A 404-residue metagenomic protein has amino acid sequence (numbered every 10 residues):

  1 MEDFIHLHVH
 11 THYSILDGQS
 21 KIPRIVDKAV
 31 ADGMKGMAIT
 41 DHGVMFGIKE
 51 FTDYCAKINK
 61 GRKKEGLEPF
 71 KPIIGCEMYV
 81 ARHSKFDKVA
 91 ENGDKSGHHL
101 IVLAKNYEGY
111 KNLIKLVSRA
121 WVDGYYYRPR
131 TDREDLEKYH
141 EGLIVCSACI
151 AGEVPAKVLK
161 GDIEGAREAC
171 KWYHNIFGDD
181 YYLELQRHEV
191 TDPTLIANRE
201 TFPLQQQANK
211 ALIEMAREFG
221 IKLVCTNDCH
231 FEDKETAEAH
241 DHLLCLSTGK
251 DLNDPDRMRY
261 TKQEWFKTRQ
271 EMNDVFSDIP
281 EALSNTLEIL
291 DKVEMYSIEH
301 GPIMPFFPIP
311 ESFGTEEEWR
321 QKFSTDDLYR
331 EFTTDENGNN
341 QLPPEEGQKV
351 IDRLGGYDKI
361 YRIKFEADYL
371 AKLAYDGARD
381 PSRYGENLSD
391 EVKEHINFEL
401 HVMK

Functional and structural regions predicted by a protein language model:
M1-K404: Phosphodiester-processing cores and adjacent nucleic acid-binding clamps
